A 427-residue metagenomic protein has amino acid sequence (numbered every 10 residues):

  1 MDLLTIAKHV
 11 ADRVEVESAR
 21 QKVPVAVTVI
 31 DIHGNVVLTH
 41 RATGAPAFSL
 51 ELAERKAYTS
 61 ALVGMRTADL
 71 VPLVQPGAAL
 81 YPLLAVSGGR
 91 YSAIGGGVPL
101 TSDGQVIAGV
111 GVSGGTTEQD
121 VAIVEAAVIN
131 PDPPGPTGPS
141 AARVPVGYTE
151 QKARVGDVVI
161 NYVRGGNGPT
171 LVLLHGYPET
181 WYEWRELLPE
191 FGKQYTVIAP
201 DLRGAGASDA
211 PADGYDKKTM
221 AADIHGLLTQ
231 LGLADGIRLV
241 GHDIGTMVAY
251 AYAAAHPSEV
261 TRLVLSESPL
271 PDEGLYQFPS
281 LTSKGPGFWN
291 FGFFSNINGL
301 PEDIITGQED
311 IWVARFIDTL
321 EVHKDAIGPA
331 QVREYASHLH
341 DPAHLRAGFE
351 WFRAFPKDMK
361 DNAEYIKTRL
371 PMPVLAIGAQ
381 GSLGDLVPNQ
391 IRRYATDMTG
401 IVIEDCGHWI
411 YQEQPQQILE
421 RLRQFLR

Functional and structural regions predicted by a protein language model:
M1-P136: Flexible, solvent-exposed loop/hinge segments and secondary-structure transition points
I32, A379, D405: Cofactor-binding loop segments of dinucleotide-utilizing enzymes, especially the Rossmann-like FAD- and NAD(P)+-binding
V86, I401-C406: Short glycine-rich catalytic loops that host catalytic nucleophiles or stabilize transition states across multiple
A127, L187, Y252, R421-F425: Hydrophobic residues on the short alpha-helix immediately C-terminal to a glycine-rich phosphate/catalytic loop
G138-K152, D157-I160, T170, I198 (+4 more regions): Flexible "cap/lid" subdomain of the alpha/beta-hydrolase fold that forms the substrate-access gate
V158, V163-A207: Conserved HGGG/HGGXW glycine-rich cap/lid loop of the alpha/beta-hydrolase fold
C406-P415, L419: Catalytic histidine-centered segment of alpha/beta-hydrolase-like enzymes
